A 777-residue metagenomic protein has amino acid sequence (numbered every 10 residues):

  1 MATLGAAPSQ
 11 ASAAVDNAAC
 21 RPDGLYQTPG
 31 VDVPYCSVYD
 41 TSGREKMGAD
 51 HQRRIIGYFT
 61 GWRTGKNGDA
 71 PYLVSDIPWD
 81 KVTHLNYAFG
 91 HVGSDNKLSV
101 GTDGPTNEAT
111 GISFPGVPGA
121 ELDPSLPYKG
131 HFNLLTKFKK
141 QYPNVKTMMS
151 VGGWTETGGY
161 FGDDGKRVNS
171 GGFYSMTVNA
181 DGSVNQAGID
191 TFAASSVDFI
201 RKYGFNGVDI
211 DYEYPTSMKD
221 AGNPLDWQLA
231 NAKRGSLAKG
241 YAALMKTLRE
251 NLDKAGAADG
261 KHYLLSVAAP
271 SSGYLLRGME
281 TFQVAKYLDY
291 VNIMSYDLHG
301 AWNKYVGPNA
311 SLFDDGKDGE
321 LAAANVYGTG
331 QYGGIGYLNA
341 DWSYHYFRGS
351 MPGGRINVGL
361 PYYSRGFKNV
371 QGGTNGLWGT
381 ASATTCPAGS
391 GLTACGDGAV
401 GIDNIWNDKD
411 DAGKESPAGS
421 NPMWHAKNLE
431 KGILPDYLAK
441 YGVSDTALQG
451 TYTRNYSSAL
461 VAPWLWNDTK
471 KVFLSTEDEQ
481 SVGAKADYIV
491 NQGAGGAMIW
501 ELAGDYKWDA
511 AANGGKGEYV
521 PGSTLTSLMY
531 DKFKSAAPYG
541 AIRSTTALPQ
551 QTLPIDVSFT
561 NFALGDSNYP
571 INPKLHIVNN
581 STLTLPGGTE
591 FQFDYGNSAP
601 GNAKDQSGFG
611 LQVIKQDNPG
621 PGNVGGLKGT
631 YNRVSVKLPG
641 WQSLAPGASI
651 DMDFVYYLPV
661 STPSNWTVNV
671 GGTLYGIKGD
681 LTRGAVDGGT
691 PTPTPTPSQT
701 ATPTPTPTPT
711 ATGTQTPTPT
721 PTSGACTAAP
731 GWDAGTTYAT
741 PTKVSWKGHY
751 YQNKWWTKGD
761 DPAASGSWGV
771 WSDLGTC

Functional and structural regions predicted by a protein language model:
A14-I200, S390, A394, V400-A426 (+4 more regions): Glycan-recognition patch characteristic of GH18 chitinases/ENGases and related GlcNAc/peptidoglycan-binding proteins
R63-T64, A418-S420, W424-P538, H576 (+1 more regions): Extracellular low-complexity, Gly/Ser/Thr-rich intrinsically disordered linkers and protease-sensitive activation/hinge
K97-L122, P215-G419: Substrate-binding surface in catalytic domains of secreted glycosidases
G540-P570: Low-complexity, acidic Ser/Thr/Pro/Gly-rich terminal tails and inter-domain linkers that flank the onset of structured
A563, H576-T584, Y595-N597: Asparagine-centered strand-capping/turn motif at beta-strand->loop junctions
S567-L575, G587, I650: Short, solvent-exposed loop/turn segments enriched in Ser/Thr/Gly
G629-N632, K637-T690, D760: Terminal connector regions
D687-C777: Tryptophan-rich substrate-binding surfaces of secreted polymer-degrading and adhesive proteins
